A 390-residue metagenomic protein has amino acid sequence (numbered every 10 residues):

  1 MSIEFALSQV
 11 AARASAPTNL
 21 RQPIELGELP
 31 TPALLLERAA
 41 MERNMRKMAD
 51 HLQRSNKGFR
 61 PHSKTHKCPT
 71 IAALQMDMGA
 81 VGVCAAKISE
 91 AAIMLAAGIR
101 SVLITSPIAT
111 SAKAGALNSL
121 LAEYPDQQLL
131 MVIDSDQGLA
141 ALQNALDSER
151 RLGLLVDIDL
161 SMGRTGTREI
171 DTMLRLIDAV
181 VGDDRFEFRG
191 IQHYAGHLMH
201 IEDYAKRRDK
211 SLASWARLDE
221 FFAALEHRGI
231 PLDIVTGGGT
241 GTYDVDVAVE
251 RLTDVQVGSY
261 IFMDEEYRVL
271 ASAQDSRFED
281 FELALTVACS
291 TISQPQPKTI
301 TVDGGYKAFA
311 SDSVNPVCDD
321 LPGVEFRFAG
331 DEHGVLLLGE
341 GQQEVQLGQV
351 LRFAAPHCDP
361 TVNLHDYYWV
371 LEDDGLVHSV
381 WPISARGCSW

Functional and structural regions predicted by a protein language model:
M1-S119, R386-W390: A charged N-terminal "starter" segment
E25-E37, S101-I104, S119-L130, E202-L212 (+1 more regions): Glycine-rich tight-turn/loop motif centered on a GG-T
M41, K64, M94, V156 (+5 more regions): Conserved, mostly hydrophobic/aromatic
H62-H200: Active-site-proximal beta-alpha core segment in soluble small-molecule metabolic enzymes
D159-S272: Active-site loop/helix belt of alpha/beta enzymes
D209, T242-L321: Active-site loop ensemble at the mouth of alpha/beta enzyme cores that anchors a bound cofactor
Q294-W390: C-terminal accessory subdomain/extension
